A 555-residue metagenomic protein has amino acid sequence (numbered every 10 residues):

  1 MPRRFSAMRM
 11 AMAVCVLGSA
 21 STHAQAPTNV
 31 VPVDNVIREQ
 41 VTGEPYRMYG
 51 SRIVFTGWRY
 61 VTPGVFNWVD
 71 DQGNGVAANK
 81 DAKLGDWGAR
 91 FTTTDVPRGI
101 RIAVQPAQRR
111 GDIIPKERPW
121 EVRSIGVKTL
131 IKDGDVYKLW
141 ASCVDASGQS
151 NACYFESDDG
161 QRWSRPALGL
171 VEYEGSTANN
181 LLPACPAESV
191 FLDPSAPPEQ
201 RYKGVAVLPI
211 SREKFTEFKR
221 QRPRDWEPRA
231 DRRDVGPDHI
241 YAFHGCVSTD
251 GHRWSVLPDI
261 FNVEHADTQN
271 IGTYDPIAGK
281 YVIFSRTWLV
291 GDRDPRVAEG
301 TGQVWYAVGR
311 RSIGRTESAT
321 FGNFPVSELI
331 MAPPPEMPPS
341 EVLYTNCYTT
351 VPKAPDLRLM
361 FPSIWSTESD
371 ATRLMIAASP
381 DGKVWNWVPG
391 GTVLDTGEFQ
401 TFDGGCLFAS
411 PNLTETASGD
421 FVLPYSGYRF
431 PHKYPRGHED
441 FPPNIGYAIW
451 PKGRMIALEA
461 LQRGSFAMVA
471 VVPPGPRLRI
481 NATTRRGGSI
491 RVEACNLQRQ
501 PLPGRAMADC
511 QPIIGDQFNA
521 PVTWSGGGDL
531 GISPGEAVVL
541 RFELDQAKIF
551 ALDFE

Functional and structural regions predicted by a protein language model:
M1-A11: Bacterial N-terminal signal peptides that target proteins for export
R9-S19: Bacterial N-terminal signal peptides
Q25-E555: Carbohydrate-active catalytic/glycan-binding domains of CAZyme proteins, especially the secreted or lumenal ectodomains
